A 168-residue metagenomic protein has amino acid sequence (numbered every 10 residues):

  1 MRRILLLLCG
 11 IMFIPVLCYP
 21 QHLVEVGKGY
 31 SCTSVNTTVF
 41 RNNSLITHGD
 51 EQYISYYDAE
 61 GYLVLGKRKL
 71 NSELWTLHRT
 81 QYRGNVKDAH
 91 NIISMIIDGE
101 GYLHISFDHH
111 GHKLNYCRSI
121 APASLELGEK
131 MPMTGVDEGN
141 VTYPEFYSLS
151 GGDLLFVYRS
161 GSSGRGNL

Functional and structural regions predicted by a protein language model:
M1-Q21: Bacterial Sec-dependent N-terminal signal peptides
Q21-L168: Extracellular, repeat-based ectodomains that mediate carbohydrate processing or recognition
